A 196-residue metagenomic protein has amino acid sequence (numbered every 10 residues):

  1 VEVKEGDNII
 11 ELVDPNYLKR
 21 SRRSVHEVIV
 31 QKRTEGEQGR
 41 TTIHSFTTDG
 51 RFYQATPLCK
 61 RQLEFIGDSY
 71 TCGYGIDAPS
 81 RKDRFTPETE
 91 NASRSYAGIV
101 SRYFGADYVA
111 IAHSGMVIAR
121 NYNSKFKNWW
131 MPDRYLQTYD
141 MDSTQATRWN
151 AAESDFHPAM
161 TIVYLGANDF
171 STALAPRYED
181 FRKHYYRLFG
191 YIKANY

Functional and structural regions predicted by a protein language model:
V1-A92: N-terminal secretory targeting modules
V25-R40, I76, K82-L174, R182: Conserved SGNH/GDSL esterase-like catalytic core that processes O-acyl groups on lipids and polysaccharides
L58, F156, A194-Y196: Short, conserved loop/helix-junction motifs that constitute active-site signature segments in enzyme catalytic cores
Y185-G190: Generic structural signal for well-ordered alpha-helices, preferentially at hydrophobic/aromatic core positions
